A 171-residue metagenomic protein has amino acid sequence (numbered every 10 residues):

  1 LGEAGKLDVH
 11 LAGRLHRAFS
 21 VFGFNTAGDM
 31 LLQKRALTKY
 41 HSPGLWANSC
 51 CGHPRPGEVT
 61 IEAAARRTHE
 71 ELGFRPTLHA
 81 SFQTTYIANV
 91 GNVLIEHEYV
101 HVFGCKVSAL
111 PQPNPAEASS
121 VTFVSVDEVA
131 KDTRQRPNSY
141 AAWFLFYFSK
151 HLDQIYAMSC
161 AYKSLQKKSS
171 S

Functional and structural regions predicted by a protein language model:
L1-S20, T26: Acidic, metal-coordinating catalytic segment for phosphate/diphosphate chemistry, firing primarily on the Nudix
E3-L7, A36, T60, E117: Residue-level structural signal for beta-strand termini and adjacent loop
H10, H16, H53, H97 (+1 more regions): Histidine-centered active-site/metal-ligand motif
H16-C50: A glycine-rich, hydrophobic loop/mini-helix early in the fold
V21, S49-C50, A80, H101-F103: A structural signal for short, well-ordered beta-strand segments
L31-L32, S49-S81: The catalytic Nudix box helix
L37-K39, H53, T85-A88: Short, catalytically relevant binding-site loops at active-site mouths
G44, T85-S171: Nudix hydrolase/Nudix homology domain
